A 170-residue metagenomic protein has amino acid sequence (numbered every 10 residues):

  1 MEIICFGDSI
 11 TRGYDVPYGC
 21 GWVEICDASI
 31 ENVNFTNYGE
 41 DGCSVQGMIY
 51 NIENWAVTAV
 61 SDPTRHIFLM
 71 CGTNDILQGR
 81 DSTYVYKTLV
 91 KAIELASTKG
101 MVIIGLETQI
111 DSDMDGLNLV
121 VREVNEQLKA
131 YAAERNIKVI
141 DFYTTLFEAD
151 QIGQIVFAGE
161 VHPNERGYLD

Functional and structural regions predicted by a protein language model:
M1-D41, V45-Q46, N51-P63: Serine-esterase "nucleophile elbow" of acetyl-processing enzymes
I3-C5, N34-G39, R65-M70, M101-L106 (+1 more regions): Structural recognition of the beta-strand scaffold that forms the well-ordered cores of secreted hydrolase catalytic
S9-I10, Y38-C43, F68-R80: Cell-envelope and extracellular/periplasmic
Y14-Y18, G79-T83, D115-L119: Short, solvent-exposed loop/turn segments at secondary-structure boundaries
Q46-N51, R80-L89: Glycine-rich anion/phosphate-binding loops
M70-N74, A92-E123, A149: Active-site segments of SGNH/GDSL-like serine hydrolases that catalyze O-acetyl group transfer/hydrolysis on lipids
Y84-L95, E123-A130: Alpha-helical scaffolding segments of alpha/beta enzyme cores, especially the outer helices of TIM-barrel or partial
Q109-D170: Catalytic His-Asp segment of secreted/periplasmic serine-dependent ester chemistry enzymes
